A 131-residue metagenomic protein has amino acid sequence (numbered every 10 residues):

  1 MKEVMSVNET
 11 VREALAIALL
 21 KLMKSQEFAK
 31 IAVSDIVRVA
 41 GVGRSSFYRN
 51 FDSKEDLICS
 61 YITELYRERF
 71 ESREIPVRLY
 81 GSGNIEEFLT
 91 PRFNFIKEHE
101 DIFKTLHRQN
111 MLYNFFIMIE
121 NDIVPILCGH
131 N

Functional and structural regions predicted by a protein language model:
M1-N8: N-terminal intrinsically disordered/low-complexity leader segments
E13-K21, V39, D56-P76, E87 (+2 more regions): Alpha-helical structural segments
L22-D56: Helix-turn-helix
I31-A32, K104-L106, F115: Short, hydrophobic secondary-structure boundary micro-motifs
E74-R78, L106-L112: Short linear capping/connector segments at secondary-structure termini
N110-N131: Amphipathic alpha-helical packing segments from all-alpha helical-bundle domains
